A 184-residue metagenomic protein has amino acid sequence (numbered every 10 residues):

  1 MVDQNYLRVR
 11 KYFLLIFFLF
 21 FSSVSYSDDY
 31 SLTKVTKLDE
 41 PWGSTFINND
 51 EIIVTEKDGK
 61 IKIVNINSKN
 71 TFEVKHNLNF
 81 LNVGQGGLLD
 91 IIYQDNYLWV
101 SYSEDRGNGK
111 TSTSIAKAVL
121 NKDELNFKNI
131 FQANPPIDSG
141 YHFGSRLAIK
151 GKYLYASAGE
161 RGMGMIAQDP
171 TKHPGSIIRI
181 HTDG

Functional and structural regions predicted by a protein language model:
M1-R10: N-terminal secretory signal peptides that target proteins for export/translocation
R10-F17: Sec-dependent signal peptide recognition, specifically the positively charged N-region followed immediately by
F17-Y26: Hydrophobic h-region of N-terminal signal peptides that target proteins for export in Gram-negative bacteria
S25-G164: Acidic, Gly/Ser/Thr-rich repeat motifs that build Ca2+-stabilized beta-propeller blades
D105-G107, D169, G184: Short polar/acidic secondary-structure junctions
T113-K122, P170-D183: Beta-propeller blade signature
A158-E160, H181-G184: Short, small-residue-rich loop/turn micro-motifs
